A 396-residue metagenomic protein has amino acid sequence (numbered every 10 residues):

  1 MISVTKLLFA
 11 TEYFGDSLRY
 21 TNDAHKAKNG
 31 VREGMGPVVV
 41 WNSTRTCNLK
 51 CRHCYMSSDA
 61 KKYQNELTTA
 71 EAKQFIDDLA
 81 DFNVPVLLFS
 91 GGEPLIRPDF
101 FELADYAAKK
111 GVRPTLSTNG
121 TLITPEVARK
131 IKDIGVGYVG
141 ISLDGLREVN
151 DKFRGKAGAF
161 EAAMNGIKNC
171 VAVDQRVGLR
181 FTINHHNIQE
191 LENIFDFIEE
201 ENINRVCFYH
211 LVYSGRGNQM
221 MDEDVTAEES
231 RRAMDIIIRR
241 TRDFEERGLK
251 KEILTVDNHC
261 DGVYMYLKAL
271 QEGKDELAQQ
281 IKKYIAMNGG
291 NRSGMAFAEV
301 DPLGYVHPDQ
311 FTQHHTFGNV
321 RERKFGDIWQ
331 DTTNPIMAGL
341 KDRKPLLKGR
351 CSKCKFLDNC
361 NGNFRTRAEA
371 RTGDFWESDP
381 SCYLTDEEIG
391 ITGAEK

Functional and structural regions predicted by a protein language model:
M1-K62, D77-A80, F325: N-terminal pre-core extensions flanking Radical SAM catalytic domains
T69-S90, I96-R232: Radical SAM/AdoMet-radical enzyme domain recognition
D78-G91, E377-K396: Short Fe-S-cluster ligation motifs
E200, Q219-R247, A286-G289, D374-D386: A structural motif corresponding to the C-terminal lobe/cap of the Radical SAM core domain
E228-Q280, Y305-K355, C360-N361: C-terminal accessory region of radical SAM enzymes
N291-G294: Short, small/polar residue-rich loop motifs at catalytic or cofactor-binding pockets
D301: Short, acidic, Ser/Thr-enriched surface-loop or helix-capping motifs
P345-I391: Cysteine-cluster motifs in flexible loop/terminal segments that predominantly coordinate metals
